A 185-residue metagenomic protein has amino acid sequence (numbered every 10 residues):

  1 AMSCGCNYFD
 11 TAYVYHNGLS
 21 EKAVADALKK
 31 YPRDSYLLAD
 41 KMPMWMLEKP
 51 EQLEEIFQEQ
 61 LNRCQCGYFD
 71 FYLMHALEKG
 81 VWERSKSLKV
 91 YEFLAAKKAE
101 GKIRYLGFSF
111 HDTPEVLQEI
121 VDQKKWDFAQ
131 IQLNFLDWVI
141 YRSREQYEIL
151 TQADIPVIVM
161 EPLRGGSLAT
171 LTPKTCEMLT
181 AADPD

Functional and structural regions predicted by a protein language model:
A1, F9, V24, L38 (+5 more regions): Conserved, mostly hydrophobic/aromatic
A1, K49-Q65, H111-V121: Short, acidic/polar
A1-Y36, G67, A99: N-terminal binding-site loop/beta-alpha segment at the start of enzyme catalytic domains that lines or forms
C6, C66-F69, I103, W126: A structural motif
A12-E21, W45-E51, G80-E83, P114 (+1 more regions): Acidic-and-aromatic substrate-binding clefts and catalytic sites of carbohydrate-active enzymes
D34-M46, Y72-L77: A short, structured active-site edge motif that brings together acidic residues
L61-W82: Active-site groove signature of glycoside hydrolases
L77-D185: Beta/alpha (TIM)-barrel catalytic core signal, keyed to glycine-rich beta->alpha loops juxtaposed to Asp/Glu that bind
